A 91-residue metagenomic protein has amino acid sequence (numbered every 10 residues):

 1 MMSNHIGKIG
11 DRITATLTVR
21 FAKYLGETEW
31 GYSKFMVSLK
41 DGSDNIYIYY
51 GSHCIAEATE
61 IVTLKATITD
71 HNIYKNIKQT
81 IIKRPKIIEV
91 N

Functional and structural regions predicted by a protein language model:
M2-S33, V62-I68: Structural detector for short beta-strands of small beta-barrel domains
N4-G7, I46, T59, T80 (+1 more regions): Residue-level marker of intrinsically disordered, low-complexity segments enriched for small/polar residues
F21-L25, N45, C54-I55, N72: Residues that cap or initiate secondary-structure elements
Y32-E60: Beta-strand/loop nucleic-acid-binding surfaces
M36-G42, T67-N91: OB-fold/S1-family single-stranded nucleic acid-binding modules
